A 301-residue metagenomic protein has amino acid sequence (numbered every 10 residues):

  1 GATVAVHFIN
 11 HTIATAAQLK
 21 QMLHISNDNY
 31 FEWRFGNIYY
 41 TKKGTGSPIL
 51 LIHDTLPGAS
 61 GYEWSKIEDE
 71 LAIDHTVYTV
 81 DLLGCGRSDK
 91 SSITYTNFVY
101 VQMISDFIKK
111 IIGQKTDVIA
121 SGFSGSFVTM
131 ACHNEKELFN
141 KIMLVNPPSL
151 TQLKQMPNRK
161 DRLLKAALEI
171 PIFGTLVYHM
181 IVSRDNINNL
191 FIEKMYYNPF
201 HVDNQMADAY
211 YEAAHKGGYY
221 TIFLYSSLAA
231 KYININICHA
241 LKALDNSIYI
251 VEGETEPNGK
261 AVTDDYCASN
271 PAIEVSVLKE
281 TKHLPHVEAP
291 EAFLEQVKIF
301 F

Functional and structural regions predicted by a protein language model:
G1-I49, I73-H75, F301: Alpha/beta-hydrolase fold catalytic core
T41-R87: Conserved HGGG/HGGXW glycine-rich cap/lid loop of the alpha/beta-hydrolase fold
T79-I119, E295: Active-site loop/oxyanion-hole signature of alpha/beta-hydrolase fold enzymes
G125-K136, I142: Short glycine-enriched nucleophile-adjacent loop and the immediately C-terminal alpha-helix near the catalytic center
H133, K141-T175: Flexible "cap/lid" loop of the alpha/beta hydrolase fold
K154, H179-A240: Conserved alpha/beta-hydrolase catalytic His-Asp/Glu region
A243-T281: Conserved loop-alpha-helix segment in the C-terminal half of the alpha/beta-hydrolase fold that carries the catalytic
P271-F301: Catalytic active-site module of serine/aspartate enzymes centered on a nucleophile-bearing elbow/loop
